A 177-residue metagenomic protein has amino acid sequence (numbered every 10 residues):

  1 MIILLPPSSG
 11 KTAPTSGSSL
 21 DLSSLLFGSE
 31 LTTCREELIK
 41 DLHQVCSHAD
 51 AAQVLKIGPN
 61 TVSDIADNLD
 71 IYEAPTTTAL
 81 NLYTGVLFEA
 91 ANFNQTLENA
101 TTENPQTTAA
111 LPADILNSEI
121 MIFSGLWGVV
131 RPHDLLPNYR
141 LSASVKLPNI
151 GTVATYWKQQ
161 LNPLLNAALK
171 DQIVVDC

Functional and structural regions predicted by a protein language model:
I2-E98, L116: Active-site helix-to-loop segments that bind/position phosphate- or nucleotide-bearing substrates and donors across
L97-C177: Internal, well-folded beta-alpha domain core
